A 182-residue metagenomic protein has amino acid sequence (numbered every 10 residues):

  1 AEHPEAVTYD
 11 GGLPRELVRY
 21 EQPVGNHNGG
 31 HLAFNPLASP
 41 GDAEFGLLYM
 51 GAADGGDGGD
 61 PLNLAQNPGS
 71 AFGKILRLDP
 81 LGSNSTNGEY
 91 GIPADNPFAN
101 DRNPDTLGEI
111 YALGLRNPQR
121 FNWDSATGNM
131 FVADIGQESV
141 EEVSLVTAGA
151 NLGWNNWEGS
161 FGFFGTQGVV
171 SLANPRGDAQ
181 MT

Functional and structural regions predicted by a protein language model:
A1-P36: Asp-box/WD-like beta-propeller blade repeats and closely related beta-sheet repeat scaffolds
L37-T182: Beta-propeller domain segments
